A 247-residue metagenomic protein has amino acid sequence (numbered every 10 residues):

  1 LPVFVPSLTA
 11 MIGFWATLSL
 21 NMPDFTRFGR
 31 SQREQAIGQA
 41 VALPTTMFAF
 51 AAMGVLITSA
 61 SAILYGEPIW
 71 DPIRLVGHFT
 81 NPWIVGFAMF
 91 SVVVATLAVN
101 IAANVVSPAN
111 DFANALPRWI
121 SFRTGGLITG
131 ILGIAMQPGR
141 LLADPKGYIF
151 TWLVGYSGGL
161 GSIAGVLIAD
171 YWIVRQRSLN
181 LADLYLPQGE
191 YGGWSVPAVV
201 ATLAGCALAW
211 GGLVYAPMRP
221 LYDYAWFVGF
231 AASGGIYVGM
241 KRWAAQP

Functional and structural regions predicted by a protein language model:
L1-I57, P82-A102, E190-C206: Hydrophobic, membrane-embedded alpha-helices of multi-pass small-molecule transporters
R27, P44, I101-T129, V174-R175: Helix-loop-helix connectors at the membrane interface of multi-pass transporters/channels
A40-V41, T45, I128-I131, W152 (+1 more regions): Hydrophobic residues within alpha-helical transmembrane segments of multi-pass solute transporters/permease subunits
P44-V76: Extracellular/periplasmic helix-exit of transmembrane alpha-helices
G54, T58, G133, Q137-L141 (+4 more regions): Structural signal for membrane-spanning alpha-helices in multi-pass inner-membrane proteins, emphasizing helix cores
I69-I84, A88, A115-G125, L141-W172 (+1 more regions): Transmembrane helix-loop boundary segments of multi-pass membrane transporters
N114-A143, E190-C206: Loop-to-transmembrane helix boundary motifs in multi-pass membrane proteins
I163-G239, W243: C-terminal membrane-solvent junction of multi-pass transporters and transport-like membrane proteins
